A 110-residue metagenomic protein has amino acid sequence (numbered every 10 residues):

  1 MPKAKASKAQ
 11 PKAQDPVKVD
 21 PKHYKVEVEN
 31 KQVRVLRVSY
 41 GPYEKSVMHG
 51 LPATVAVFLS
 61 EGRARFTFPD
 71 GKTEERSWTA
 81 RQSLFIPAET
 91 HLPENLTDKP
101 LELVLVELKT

Functional and structural regions predicted by a protein language model:
M1-K22, T110: Basic/polar N-terminal segments that are highly enriched at the extreme N-terminus, encompassing both cleavable
D20-V47, P52-A56, V106: A short glycine-rich, His/Asp/Glu-containing loop-to-beta-strand
Q32, D70-A88: Short acidic-glycine-tyrosine-enriched beta hairpin
Y43-S46, L84-E94: Histidine-centered metal-chelating micro-motifs
K45-S46, G62-T67, S83: Short beta-strand segments in beta-sandwich/barrel cores
L51-D70: Glycine- and acidic-residue-biased ligand/ion/polar-headgroup-sensing regions
E61, A88-K109: Ligand-binding loop in jelly-roll beta-barrel domains
